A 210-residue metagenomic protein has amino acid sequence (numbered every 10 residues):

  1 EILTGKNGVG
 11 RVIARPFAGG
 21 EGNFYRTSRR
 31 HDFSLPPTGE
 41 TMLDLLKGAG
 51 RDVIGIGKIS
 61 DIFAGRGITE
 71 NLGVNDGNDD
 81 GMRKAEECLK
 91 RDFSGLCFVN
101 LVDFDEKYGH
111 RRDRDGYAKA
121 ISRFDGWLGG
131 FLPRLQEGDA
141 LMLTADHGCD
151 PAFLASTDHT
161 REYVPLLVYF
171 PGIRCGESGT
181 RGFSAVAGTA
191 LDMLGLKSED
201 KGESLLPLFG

Functional and structural regions predicted by a protein language model:
E1-G210: Feature captures the catalytic ectodomains and active-site-proximal regions of enzymes that hydrolyze or transfer
